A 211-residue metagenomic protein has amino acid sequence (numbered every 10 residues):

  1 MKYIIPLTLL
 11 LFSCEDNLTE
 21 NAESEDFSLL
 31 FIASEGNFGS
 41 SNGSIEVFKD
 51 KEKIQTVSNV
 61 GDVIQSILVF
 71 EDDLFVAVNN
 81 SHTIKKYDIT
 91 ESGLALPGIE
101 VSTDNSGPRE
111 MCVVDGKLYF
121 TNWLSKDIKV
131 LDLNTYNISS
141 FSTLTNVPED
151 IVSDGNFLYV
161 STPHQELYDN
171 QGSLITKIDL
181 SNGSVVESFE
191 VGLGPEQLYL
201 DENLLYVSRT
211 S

Functional and structural regions predicted by a protein language model:
M1-L7: Sec-dependent signal peptide recognition, specifically the positively charged N-region followed immediately by
L10-S13: C-terminal motif of bacterial Sec signal peptides marking the signal peptidase cleavage site
E15-S211: Predominantly soluble domains enriched in secretory-pathway, periplasmic, or organellar proteins
